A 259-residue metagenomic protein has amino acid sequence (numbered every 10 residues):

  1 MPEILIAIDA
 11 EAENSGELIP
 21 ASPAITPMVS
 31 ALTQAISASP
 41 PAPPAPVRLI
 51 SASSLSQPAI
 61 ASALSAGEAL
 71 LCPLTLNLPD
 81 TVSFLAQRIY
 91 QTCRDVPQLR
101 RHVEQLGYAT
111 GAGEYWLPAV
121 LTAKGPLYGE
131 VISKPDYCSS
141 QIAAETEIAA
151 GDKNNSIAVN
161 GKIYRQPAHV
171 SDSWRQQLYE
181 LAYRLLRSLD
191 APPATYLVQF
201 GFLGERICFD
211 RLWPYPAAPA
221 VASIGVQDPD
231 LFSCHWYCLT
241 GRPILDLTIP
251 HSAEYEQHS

Functional and structural regions predicted by a protein language model:
M1-L5: Extreme N-terminal starter segment of soluble prokaryotic enzymes
E13-L70, R88, T92, H102 (+2 more regions): Peripheral (often C-terminal) accessory segments that flank ATP-dependent C-N-forming ligase machineries
C72-R101: A basic- and aromatic-enriched beta-loop-alpha substructure that forms the phosphate/nucleotide- and DNA/RNA-contacting
L99-E104, L178-A182: Short Pro/Gly-enriched beta-strand edge/turn motifs at strand-loop
A109-T195, F202: Internal nucleotide-binding/catalytic subdomain
N160-P167, R211-I224: Short, flexible active-site loops
P193-A194, P216-S259: Active-site "cap" helix and flanking loop/linker of ATP-utilizing ligase/carboxylase catalytic domains
Q199-F200, E205-P216: A short beta-strand motif that forms the metal-chelation/ATP-contact edge of phosphoryl-transfer active sites
